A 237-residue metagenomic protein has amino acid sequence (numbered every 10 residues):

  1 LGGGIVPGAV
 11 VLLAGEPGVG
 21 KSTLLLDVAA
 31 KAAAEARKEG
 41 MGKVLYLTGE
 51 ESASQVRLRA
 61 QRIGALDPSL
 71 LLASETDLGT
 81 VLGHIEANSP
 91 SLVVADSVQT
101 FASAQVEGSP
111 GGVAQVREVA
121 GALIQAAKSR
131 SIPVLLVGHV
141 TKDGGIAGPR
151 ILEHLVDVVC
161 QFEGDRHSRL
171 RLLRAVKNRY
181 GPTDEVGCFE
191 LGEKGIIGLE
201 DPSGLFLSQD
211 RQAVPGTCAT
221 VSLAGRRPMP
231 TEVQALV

Functional and structural regions predicted by a protein language model:
L1-I63, L82, E86: The Walker A/P-loop phosphate-binding site
G2-G4, G8, G15-G20, G49 (+6 more regions): Glycine-centered flexibility sites
P7, V11-L12, G18, T23-D27 (+3 more regions): P-loop NTPase motor core
G42-V44, S69, P133, E232: Residues at the starts of beta-strands that form the adenosine-phosphate
Y46-G49, L71-E75: Active-site-adjacent beta-strand anchor residues
R57-L58, P68-L71: Cytosolic-facing regulatory segments adjacent to core modules
E86-V93, Q99, G164-V237: Conserved P-loop NTPase
